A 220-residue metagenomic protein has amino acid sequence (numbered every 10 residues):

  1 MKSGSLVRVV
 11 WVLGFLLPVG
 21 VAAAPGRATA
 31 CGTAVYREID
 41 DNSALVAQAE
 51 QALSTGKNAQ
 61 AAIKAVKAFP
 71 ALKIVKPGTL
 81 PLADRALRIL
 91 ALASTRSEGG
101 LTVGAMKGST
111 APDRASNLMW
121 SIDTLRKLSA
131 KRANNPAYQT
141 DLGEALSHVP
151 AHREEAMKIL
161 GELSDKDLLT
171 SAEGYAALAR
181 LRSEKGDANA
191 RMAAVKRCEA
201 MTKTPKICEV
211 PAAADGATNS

Functional and structural regions predicted by a protein language model:
A24-R85: N-terminal leader/linker segments that initiate helical-solenoid repeat arrays
A34-V35, P70-R88, T124-N135, L163-L169: Flexible helix-coil transition and linker loops at the boundaries of alpha-helical arrays
E50, L92-S94, G99, E144-A145 (+2 more regions): Residue-level recognition of tetratricopeptide repeat
L53-A71, S109-D123, S147-K158: Helix-turn-helix repeat elements of alpha-solenoid scaffolds
S54, I89, R96, H148-V149 (+2 more regions): Register position in tetratricopeptide repeats
K73-L82, P136-A137, L168-Y175, A200-A212: Boundary/linker segments of alpha-helical solenoid repeat arrays
I74-A83, L90-D123, H148: Short coil/linker segments at helix-helix boundaries
A177-S220: Terminal, low-structured helical/coil segments at or just beyond the last alpha-helical repeat
